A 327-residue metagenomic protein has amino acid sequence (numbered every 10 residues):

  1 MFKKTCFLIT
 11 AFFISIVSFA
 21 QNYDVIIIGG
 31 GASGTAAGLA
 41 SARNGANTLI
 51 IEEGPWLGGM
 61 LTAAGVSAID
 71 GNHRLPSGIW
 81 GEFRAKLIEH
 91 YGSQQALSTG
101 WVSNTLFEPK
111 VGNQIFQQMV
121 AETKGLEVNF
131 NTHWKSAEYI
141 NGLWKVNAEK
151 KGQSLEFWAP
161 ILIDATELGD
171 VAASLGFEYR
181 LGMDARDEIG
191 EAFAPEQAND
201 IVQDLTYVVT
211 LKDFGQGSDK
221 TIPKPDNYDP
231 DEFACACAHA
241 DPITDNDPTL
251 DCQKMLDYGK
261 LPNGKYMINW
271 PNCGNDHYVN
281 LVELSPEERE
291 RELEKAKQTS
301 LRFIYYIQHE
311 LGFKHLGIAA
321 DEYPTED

Functional and structural regions predicted by a protein language model:
M1-T5: Positively charged n-region of N-terminal signal peptides that target proteins for export
C6-S15: Bacterial N-terminal signal peptides
I16-A20: Sec/Tat signal peptide C-region and signal peptidase I cleavage site
Q21-G31: Beta1/beta-strand and adjacent pyrophosphate-binding region of the FAD-binding site in flavoprotein oxidoreductases
G34: N-terminal Rossmann-fold NAD(P) dinucleotide-binding loop
A40, A46-N47, E52-S136, I140 (+2 more regions): Conserved N-terminal/central alpha/beta ligand/cofactor-binding core
M60, L87, K150-D327: Flavin (FAD/FMN)-binding glycine-rich loop and adjacent Rossmann-like elements that form
E138-E156: Conserved beta-strand-loop-beta-strand element in the redox core of flavoprotein oxidoreductases
